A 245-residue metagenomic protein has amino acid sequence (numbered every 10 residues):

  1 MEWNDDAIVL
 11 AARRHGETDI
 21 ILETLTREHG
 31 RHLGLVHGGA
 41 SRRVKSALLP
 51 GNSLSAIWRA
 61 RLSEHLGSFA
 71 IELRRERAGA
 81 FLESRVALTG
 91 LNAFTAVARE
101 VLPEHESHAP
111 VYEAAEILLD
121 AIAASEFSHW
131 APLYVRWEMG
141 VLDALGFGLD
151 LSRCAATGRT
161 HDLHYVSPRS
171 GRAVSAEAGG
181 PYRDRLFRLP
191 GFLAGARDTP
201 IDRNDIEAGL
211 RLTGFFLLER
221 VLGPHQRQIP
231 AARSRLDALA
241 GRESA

Functional and structural regions predicted by a protein language model:
M1-I21, L25-A245: Non-catalytic alpha-helical scaffolds and adjoining flexible linkers that form interface surfaces for assembly
